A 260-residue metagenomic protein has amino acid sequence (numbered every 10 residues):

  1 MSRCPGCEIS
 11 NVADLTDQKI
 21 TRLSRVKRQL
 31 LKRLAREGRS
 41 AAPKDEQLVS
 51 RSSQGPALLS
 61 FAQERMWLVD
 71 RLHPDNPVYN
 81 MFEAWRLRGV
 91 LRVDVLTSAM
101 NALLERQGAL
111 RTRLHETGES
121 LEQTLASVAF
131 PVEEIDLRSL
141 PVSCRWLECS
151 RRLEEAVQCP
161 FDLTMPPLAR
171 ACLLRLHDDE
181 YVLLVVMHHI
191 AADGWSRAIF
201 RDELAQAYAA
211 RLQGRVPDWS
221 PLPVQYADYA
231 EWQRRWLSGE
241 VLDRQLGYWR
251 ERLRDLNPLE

Functional and structural regions predicted by a protein language model:
M1-P56: Flexible, low-complexity inter-domain linkers and amphipathic docking helices that mediate domain-domain
R33, P43-V128, L140-W236, E240 (+2 more regions): Acyl-group handoff/entry surfaces in thioester-processing enzymes
V128-E134: Short, charged/polar, Gly/Pro-enriched secondary-structure boundary elements
L137: Helicase-core coupling region on the C-terminal RecA-like lobe
